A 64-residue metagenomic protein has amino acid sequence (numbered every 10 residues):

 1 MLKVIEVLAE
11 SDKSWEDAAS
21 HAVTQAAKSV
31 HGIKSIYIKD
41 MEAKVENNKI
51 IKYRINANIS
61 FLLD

Functional and structural regions predicted by a protein language model:
M1-V7, T24, Y37-E42, K49-I51: Amphipathic alpha-helical hairpins
L2-I33: Short, well-ordered alpha-helical segments
V30-K34, F61-D64: Glycine-rich loops and low-complexity Gly/Arg-rich segments that provide flexible linkers or classic glycine-based
S35-I38, N56: ATP/adenylate-binding site constellation spanning eukaryotic-like Ser/Thr protein kinases, ABC-transporter
E42-D64: A cross-kingdom feature marking charged/low-complexity
